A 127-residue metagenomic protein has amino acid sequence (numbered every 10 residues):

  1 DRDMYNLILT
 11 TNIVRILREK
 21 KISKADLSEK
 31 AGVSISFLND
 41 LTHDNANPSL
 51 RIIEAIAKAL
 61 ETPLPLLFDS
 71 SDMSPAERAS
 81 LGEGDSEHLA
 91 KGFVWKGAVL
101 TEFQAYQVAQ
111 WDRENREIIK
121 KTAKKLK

Functional and structural regions predicted by a protein language model:
D1-S23: A short, Lys/Arg-rich alpha-helix, primarily the initiator
L17, S28, A57: The alpha-helix within a helix-turn-helix
D26, F37, L66: Residues in the helix-turn-helix
G32-P48, D69-D72: Recognition helix of helix-turn-helix/homeodomain-like DNA-binding domains that insert into the DNA major groove
L50, K58-S80: Short C-terminal boundary/hinge segments that cap the last helix of small helical domains
P75-K127: Interfacial/linker helices and their anchor residues that mediate assembly or domain coupling
